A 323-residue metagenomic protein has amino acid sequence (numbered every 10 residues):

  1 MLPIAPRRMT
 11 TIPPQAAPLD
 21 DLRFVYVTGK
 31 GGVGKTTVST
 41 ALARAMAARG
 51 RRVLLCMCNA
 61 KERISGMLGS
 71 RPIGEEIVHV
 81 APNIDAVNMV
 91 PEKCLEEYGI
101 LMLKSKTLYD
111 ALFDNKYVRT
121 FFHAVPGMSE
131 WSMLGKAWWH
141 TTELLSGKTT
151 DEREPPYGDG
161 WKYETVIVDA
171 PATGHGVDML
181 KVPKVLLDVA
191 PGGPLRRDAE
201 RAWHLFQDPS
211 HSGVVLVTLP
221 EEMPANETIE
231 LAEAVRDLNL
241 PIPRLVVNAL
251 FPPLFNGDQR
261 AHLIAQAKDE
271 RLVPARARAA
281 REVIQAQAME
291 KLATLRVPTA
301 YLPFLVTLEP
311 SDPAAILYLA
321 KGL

Functional and structural regions predicted by a protein language model:
M1-L19, R71, Q207, H211 (+1 more regions): C-terminal lobe/tail of nucleotide-utilizing enzymes
I12-V25, V38, R44-I167, T173-M179 (+1 more regions): Nucleotide-state-sensitive switch-loop elements of NTP-binding domains
V25, L54-C56, D85-V87, G213-V217 (+2 more regions): Hydrophobic/aromatic beta-strand patches that form the interior of the parallel beta-sheet core in alpha/beta enzyme
K30: P-loop (Walker A) phosphate-binding loop of NTP-binding proteins
K35: Conserved lysine of the Walker
A47-R52, S210-V215, E270-L272: Short, surface-exposed connector motifs at secondary-structure boundaries
C58-K61, P91, L219, N248-L250 (+1 more regions): Short, ordered loop/turn segments at secondary-structure junctions
L186-A199, W203, Q207-E227: Conserved Switch II/interswitch segment of TRAFAC-class P-loop GTPases
